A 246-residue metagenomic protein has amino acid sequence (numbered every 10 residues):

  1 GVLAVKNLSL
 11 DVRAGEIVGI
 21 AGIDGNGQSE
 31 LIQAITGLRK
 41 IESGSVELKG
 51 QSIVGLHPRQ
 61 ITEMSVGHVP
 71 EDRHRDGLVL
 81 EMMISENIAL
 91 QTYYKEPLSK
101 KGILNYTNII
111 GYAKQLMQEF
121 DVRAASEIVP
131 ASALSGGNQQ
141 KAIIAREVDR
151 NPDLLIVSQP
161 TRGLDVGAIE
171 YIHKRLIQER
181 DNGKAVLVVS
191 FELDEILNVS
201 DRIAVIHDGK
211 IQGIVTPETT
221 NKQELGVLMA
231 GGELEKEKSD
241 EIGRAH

Functional and structural regions predicted by a protein language model:
G1-E241: Glycine-rich phosphate-binding loops of nucleotide-dependent enzymes
A245-H246: Conserved small/polar residues in nucleotide/adenosyl-binding loops
